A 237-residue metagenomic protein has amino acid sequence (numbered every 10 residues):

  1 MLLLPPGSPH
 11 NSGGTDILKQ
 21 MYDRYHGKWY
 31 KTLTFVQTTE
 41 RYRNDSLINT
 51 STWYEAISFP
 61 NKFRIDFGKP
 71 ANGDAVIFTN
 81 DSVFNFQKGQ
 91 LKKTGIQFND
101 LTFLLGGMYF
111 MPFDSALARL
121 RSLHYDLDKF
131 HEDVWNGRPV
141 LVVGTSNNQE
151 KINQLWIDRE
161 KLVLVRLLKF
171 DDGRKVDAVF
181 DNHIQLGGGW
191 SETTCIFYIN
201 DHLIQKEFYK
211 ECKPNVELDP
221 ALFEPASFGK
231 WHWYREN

Functional and structural regions predicted by a protein language model:
M1-G7: Hydrophobic h-region of N-terminal signal peptides that target proteins for export in Gram-negative bacteria
P9-D16, W29, F84-K151, L218 (+1 more regions): Flexible, processing/modification-adjacent segments and terminal tails in exported/periplasmic/extracellular proteins
G13-Q90, D128: N-terminal mature ectodomain segment of secretory-pathway/periplasmic proteins
Q37, K62-F67, V83-Q87, K93 (+4 more regions): Short hydrophobic/aromatic-rich beta-strand segments that constitute the beta-sheet cores of beta-sandwich/beta-barrel
R41, N85, D133, I184 (+1 more regions): Short aromatic-centered micro-motifs
R41-I48, F63-P70, D114-H124, G144-N148 (+1 more regions): Short, solvent-exposed secondary-structure boundary motifs
Y54-S58, T79-S82, F98-T102, D158-K161 (+2 more regions): A short, sequence-level motif marking secondary-structure junctions
N72, N136-G229: Gly/Pro-enriched, hydrophobic low-complexity segments that function as extracytoplasmic propeptides/linkers
